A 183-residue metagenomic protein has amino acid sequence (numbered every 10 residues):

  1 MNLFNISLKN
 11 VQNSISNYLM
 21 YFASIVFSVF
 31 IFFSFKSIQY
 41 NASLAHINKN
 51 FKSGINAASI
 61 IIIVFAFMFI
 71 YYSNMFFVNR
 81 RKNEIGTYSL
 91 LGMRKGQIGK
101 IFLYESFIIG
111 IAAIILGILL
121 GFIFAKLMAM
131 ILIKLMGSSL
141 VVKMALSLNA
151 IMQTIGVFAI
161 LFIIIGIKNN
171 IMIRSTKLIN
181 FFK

Functional and structural regions predicted by a protein language model:
M1-F67: Membrane transport/envelope proteins' first extracytoplasmic loop
M1-L19, N83, R94, A129-A150 (+1 more regions): Feature of multi-pass inner-membrane transport and sensor proteins that recognizes transmembrane helices together
S16, S53-S59, N83, G99-Y104 (+2 more regions): Internal alpha-helical transmembrane segments of multi-pass membrane proteins, especially GPCRs
V29-Y40, Y72-F76, I109-G137, N149-S175: Small-residue-rich transmembrane alpha-helices
K49-V64, M136-I164: Conserved transmembrane alpha-helices of multi-pass membrane proteins, especially helix-helix packing segments enriched
Y72-G86: Transmembrane helix boundary and interhelical loop/hinge segments in multi-pass membrane proteins
T87-Y88, I101, V141: Short alpha-helical segment immediately N-terminal to, or the first helix within, an HTH/HTH-like DNA-binding domain
